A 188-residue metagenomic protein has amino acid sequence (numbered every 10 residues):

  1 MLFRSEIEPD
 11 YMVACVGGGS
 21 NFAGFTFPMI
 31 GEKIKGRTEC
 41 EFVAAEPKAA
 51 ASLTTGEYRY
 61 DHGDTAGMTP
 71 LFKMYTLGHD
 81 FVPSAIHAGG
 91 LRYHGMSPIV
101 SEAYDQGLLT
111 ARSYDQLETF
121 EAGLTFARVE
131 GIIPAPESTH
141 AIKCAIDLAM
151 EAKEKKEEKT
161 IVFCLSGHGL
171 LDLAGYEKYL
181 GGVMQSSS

Functional and structural regions predicted by a protein language model:
F3-G31, G36-E39: Glycine-rich ThDP/TPP pyrophosphate-binding loop and its adjacent helix/strand module within ThDP-dependent enzymes
R4-E6, G31-E39, V43-I132, P136 (+1 more regions): Active-site/ligand-binding loops adjacent to catalytic centers
D10, D105, A111-Y114, K156-S166: Short alpha-helical "patches" and their helix-cap loops
A14-G17, A44-E46, V162-S166: Short beta-strand segments
V16-T26, S52-T54, S138-A145, L170-L173: Short glycine/serine/threonine-rich phosphate/pyrophosphate-binding segments that cradle anionic phosphate groups
G19-M29, K35, L148-K155, D172-E177: Short glycine/threonine-rich loop-to-helix capping motif typified by GTGT followed within a few residues by an Asp-Pro
A127-C164: C-terminal structured "cap/appendage" subdomains that terminate the fold
K156, F163-S188: Glycine/aspartate-rich loop-and-adjacent alpha/beta segment that forms the canonical ThDP
